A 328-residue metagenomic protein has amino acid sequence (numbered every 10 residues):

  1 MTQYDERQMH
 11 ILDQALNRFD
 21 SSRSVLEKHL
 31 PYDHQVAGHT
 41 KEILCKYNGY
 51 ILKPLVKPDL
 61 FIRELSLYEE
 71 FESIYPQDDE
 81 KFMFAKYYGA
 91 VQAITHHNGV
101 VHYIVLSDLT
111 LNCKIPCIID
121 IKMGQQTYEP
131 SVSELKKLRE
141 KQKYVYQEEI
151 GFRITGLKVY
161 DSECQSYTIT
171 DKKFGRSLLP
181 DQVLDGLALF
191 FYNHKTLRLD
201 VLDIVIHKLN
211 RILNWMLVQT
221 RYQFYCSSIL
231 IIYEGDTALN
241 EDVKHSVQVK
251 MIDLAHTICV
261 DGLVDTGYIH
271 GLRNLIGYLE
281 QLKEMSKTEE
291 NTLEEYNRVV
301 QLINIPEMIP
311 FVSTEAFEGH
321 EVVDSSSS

Functional and structural regions predicted by a protein language model:
M1-S328: Polybasic, positively charged surfaces/segments
